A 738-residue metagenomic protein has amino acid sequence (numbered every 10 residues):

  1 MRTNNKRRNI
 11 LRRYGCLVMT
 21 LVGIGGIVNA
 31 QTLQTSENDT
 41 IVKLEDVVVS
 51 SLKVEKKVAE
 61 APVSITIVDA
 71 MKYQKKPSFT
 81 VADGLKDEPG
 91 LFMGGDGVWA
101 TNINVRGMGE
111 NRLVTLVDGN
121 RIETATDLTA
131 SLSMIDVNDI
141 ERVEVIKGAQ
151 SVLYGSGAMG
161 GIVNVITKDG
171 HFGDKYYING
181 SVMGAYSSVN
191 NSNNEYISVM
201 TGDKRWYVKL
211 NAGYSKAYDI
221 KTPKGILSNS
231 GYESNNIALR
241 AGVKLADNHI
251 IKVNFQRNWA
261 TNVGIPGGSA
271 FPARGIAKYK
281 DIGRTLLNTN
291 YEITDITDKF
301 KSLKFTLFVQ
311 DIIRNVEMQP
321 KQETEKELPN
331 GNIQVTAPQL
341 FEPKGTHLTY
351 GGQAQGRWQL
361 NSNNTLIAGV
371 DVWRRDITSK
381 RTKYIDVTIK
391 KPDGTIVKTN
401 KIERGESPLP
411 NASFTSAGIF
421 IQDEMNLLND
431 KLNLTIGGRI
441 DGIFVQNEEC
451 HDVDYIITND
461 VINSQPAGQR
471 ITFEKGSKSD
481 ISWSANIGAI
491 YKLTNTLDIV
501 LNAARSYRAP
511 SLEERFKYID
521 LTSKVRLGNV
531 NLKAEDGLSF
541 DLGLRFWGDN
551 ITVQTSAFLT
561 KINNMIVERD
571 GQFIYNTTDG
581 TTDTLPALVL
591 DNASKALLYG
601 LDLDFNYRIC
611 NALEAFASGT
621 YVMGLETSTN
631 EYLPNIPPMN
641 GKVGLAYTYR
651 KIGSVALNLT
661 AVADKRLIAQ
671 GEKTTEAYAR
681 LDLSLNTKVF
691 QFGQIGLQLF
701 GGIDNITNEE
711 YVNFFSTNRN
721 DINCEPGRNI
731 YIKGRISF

Functional and structural regions predicted by a protein language model:
L11, G15-M19, N235, G242-L245 (+8 more regions): Conserved C-terminal beta-signal and adjacent last beta-strands/turns of outer-membrane beta-barrel proteins
D46, V81-G84, W99-N104, L116 (+4 more regions): N-terminal periplasmic accessory domains that precede and gate Gram-negative outer-membrane beta-barrel machines
R121-K147: Short acidic/polar hinge/loop motifs at secondary-structure boundaries that mediate gating or recognition
Y186-K216, I226-N262, Y279-D295, N361 (+1 more regions): Transmembrane beta-barrel wall of Gram-negative outer-membrane proteins
P223-K224, S228-Y232, N248-S302, V309-I333 (+1 more regions): Flexible loop and strand-edge segments within Gram-negative outer membrane beta-barrel domains
W259-A270, I313, I396, F444-Q469 (+6 more regions): Surface-exposed extracellular loop regions of Gram-negative outer-membrane beta-barrel proteins, predominantly
L340-F341, G345-G356, S416-G418, L527-K533 (+3 more regions): Outer membrane beta-barrel strand-and-loop segments of large Gram-negative receptors, especially TonB-dependent
S362, L427-L432, F558-K561, D579-L667: Gram-negative outer-membrane beta-barrel transporters
